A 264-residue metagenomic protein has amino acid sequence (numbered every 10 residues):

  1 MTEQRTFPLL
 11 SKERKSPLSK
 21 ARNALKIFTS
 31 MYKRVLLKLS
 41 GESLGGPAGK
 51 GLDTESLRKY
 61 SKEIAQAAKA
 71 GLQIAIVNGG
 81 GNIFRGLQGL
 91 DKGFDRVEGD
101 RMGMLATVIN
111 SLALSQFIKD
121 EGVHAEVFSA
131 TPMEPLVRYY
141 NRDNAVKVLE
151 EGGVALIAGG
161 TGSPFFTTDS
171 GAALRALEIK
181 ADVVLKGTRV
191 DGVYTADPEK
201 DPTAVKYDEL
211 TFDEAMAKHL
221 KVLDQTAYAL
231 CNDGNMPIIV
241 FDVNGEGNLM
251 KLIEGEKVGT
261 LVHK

Functional and structural regions predicted by a protein language model:
T2-P17, N23: N-terminal amphipathic/hydrophobic targeting modules at extreme N-termini, encompassing cleavable Sec/SRP-type signal
E13-R14, R22, T29, I253: Generic low-complexity, intrinsically disordered sequence content enriched in small uncharged/hydrophobic residues
I27-K264: C-terminal catalytic "cap/lid" subdomain
